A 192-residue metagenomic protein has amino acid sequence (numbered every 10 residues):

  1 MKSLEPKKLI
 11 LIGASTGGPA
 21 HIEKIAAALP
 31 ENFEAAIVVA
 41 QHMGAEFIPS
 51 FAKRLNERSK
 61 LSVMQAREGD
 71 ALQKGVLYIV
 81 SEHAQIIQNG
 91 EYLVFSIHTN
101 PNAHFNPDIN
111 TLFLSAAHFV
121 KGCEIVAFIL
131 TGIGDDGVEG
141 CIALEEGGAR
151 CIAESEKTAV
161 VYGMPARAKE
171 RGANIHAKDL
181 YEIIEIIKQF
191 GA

Functional and structural regions predicted by a protein language model:
M1-A192: Conserved acid/base catalytic micro-environments in cytosolic active-site loops
